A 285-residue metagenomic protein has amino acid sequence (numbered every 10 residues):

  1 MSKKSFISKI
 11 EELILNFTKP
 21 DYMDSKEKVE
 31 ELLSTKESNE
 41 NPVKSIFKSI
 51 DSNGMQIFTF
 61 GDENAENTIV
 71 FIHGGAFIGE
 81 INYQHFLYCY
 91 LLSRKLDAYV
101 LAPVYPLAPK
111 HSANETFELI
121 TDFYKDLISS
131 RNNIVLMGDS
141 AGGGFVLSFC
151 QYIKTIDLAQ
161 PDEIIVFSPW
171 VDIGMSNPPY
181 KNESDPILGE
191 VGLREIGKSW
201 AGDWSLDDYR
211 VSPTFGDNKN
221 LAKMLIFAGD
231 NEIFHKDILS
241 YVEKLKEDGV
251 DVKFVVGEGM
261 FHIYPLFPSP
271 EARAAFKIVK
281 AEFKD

Functional and structural regions predicted by a protein language model:
M1-G61: A glycine/proline-hinged amphipathic helix-loop "lid/cap" segment that gates access to hydrophobic ligand pockets
N53-F60, N64-D285: Alpha/beta-hydrolase superfamily serine-hydrolase fold, recognizing
